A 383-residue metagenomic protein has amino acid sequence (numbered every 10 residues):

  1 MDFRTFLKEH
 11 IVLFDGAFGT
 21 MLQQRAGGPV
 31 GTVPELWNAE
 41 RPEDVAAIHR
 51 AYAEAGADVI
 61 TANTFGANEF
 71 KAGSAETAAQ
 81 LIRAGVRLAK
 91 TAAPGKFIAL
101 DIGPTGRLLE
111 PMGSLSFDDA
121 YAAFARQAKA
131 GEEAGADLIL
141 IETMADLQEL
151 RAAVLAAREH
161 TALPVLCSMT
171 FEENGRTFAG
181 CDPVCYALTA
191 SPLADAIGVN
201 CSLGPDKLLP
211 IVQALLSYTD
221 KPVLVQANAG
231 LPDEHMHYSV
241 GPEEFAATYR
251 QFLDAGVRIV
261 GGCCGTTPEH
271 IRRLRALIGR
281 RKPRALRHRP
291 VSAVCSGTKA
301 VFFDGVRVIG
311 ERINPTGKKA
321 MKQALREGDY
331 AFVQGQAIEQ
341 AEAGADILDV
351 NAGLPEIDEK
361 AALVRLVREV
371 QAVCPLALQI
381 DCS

Functional and structural regions predicted by a protein language model:
M1-S383: Domain-level signal for soluble alpha/beta catalytic cores
